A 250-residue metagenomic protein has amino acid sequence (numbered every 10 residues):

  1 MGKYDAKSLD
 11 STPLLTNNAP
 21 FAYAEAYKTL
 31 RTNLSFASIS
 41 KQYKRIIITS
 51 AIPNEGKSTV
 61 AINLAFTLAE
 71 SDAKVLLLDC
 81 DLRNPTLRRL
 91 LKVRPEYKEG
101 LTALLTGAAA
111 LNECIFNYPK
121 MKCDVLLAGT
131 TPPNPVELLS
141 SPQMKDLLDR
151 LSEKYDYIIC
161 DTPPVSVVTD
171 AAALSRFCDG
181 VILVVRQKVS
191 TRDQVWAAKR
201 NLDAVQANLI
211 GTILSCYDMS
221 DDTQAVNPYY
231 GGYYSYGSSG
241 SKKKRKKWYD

Functional and structural regions predicted by a protein language model:
M1-P13, W196-D250: Hydrophobic micro-sites
K3-K28, T32-N33, I39, S50-E55 (+3 more regions): P-loop/Walker-type NTP enzyme "switch/lid" segment
Q42-I46, K57: Pre-Walker A (Motif I) flank of P-loop NTPase domains
V60, L64: Hydrophobic positions on the alpha1 helix immediately C-terminal to the Walker A/P-loop
T86-L87, N134-V136, R192-D193, M219-Q224: Switch/connector loops and helix/strand junctions flanking conserved nucleotide-binding motifs in nucleotide-processing
E153, V167-K188: Inter-motif core of Ras-like GTPase G domains
I159-C160, L214: Hydrophobic residues in beta-strands of the RecA-like P-loop NTPase core, especially within AAA+ ATPase
